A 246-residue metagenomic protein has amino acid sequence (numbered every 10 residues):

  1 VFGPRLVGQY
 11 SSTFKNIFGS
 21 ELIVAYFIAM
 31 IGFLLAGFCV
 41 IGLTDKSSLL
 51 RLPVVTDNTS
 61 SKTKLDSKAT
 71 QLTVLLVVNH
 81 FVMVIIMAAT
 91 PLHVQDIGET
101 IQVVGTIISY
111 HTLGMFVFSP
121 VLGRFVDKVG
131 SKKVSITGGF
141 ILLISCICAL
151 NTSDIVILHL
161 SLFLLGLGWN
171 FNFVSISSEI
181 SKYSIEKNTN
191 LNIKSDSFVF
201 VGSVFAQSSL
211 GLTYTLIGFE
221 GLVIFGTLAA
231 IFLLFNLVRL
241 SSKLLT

Functional and structural regions predicted by a protein language model:
G3, V7-G8, A29-P53, N236-S241: C-terminal membrane-cytosol helix-exit motif in multi-pass small-molecule transporters
G8-I31, L212-A230: A membrane-interface helix-boundary motif in multi-pass transporters
S11, V117-G130, Y214-T215: Helix-to-loop junctions at the C-terminal end of transmembrane segments in multipass secondary transporters
L65-I86, F163: Pair of pore-lining "gating" transmembrane helices in MFS-fold secondary transporters
A88-V104: Short amphipathic helix-loop junctions that connect adjacent transmembrane helices in Major Facilitator Superfamily/SLC
K133-C148, T227: Structural signature of the two symmetry-related core transmembrane helices
F171-S184: Intracellular juxtamembrane helix-capping segments at the cytosolic ends of symmetry-related transmembrane helices
E186-L216: A late C-terminal transmembrane helix in Major Facilitator Superfamily
